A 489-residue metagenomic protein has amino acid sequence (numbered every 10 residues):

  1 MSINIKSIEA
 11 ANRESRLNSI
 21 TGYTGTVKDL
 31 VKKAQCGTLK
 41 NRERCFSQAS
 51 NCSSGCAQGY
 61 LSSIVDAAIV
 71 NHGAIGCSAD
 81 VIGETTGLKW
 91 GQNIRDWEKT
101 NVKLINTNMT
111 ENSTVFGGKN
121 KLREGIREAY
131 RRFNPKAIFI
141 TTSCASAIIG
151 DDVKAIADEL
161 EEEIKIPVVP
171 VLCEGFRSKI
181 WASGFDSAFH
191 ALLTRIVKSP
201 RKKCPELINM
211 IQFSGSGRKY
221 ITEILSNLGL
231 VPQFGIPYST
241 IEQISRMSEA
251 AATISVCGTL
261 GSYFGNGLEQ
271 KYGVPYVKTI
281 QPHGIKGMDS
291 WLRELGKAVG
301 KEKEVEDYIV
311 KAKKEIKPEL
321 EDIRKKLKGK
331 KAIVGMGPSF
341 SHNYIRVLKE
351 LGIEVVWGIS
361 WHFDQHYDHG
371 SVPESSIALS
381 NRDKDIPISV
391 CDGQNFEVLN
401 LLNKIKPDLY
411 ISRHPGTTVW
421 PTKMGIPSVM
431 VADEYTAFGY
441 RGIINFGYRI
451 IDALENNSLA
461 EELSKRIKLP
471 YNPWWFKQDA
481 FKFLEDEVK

Functional and structural regions predicted by a protein language model:
M1-K489: An N-terminal assembly and electron-transfer interface module characteristic of large anaerobic redox and radical
